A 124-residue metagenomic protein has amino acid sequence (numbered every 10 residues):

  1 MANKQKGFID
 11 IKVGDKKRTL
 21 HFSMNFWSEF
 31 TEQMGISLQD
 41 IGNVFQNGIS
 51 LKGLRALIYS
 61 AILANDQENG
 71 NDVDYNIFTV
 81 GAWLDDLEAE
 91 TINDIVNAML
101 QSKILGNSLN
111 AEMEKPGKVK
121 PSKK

Functional and structural regions predicted by a protein language model:
M1-K12, E32-K52, N69-K124: Charged interaction scaffolds used for protein-protein
F22-S28: A short, sequence-level motif marking secondary-structure junctions
F26, G53-L57, N76: Amphipathic alpha-helical interface surfaces
S28-Q33, A64: Residue-level signal for functionally critical sites in structured catalytic/ligand-binding pockets
A56-S60, A64, A98, S102: Short, residue-level hotspots on alpha-helical faces of the histone-fold and other alpha-helical interaction modules
